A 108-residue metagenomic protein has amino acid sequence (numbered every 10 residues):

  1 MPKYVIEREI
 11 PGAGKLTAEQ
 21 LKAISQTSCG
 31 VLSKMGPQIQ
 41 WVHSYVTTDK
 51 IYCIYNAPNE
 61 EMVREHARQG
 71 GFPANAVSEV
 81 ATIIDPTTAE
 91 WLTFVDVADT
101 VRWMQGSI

Functional and structural regions predicted by a protein language model:
M1-S33, Q40, T82-I108: Short S/T/G/P-rich N-terminal loop/turn motif that feeds into the first structured element of a domain
Y4-R8, W41-A67: Short, well-ordered beta-strand segments in beta-rich or mixed alpha/beta enzyme and ligand-binding folds
K15, L21, K50-I51, V77: Short capping/connector residues at structural and topological boundaries
P37-H43, A76: A short linear hydrophobic-aromatic micro-motif
A57-I83: An amphipathic, aromatic/His-enriched active-site/gating alpha helix that lines ligand/cofactor pockets
